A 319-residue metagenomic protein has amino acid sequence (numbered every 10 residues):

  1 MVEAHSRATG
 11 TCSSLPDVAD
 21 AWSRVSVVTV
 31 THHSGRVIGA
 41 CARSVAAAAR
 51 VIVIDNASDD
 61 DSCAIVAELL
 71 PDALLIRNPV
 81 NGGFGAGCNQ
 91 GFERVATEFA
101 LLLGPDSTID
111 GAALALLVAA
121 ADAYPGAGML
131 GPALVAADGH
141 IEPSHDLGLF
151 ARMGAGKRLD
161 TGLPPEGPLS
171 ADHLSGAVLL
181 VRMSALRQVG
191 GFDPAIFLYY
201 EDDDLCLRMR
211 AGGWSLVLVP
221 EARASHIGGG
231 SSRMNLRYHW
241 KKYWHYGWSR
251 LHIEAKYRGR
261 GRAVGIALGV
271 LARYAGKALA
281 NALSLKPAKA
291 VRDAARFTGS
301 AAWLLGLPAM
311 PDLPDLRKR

Functional and structural regions predicted by a protein language model:
T29-A47: Short, well-formed alpha-helical segments that are part of the catalytic scaffolds of diverse glycosyltransferases
S44, D55-A64, V80: A conserved acidic beta->alpha catalytic loop
N78-V95: Glycine-rich, basic loop-to-helix element that forms the pyrophosphate-binding segment of sugar-nucleotide handling
A100: Short aromatic/hydrophobic "clamp" motif used to bind/position activated sugar donors
G111-P143: Conserved donor NDP-sugar-binding/catalytic core segment of glycosyltransferases
L149-D172, G176: Short, flexible, basic/aromatic active-site loop/helix in glycosyltransferases
D172-G190, A195-R223: A short, conserved alpha-helix in the catalytic core of glycosyltransferases
K241-W248, R260-R319: Non-catalytic, C-terminal membrane-associated alpha-helical segments of glycosyltransferases
